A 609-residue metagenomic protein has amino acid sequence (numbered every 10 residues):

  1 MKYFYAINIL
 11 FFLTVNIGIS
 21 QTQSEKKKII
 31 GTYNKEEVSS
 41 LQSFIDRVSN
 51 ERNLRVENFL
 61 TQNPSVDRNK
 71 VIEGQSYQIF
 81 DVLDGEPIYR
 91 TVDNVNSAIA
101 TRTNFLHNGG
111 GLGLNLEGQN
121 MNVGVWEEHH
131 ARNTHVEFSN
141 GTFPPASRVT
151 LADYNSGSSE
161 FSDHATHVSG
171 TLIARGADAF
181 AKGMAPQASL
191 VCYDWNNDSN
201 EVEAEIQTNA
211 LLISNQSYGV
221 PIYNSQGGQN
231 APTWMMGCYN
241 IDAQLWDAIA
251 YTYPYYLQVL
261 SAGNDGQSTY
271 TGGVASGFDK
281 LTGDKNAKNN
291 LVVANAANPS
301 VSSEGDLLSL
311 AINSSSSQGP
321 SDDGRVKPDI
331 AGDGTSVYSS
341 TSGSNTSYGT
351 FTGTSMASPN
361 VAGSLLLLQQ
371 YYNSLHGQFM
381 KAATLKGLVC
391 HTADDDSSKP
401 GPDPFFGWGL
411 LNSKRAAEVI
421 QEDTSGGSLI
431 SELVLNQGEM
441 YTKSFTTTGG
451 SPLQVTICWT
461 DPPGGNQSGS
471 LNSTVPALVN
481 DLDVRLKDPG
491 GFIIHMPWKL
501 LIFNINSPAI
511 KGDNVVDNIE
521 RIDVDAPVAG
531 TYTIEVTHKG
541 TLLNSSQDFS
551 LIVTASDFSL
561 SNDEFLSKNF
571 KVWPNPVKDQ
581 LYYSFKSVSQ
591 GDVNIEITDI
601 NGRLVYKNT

Functional and structural regions predicted by a protein language model:
T14, G409-N480, L551-L560: Secreted peptidase-domain scaffold signal
Q21-E25, V92-S214, Y223-Q226, T252-L257 (+5 more regions): Subtilisin-like serine protease catalytic core
E37-Q75, I79-V125, L151-F161, D242 (+3 more regions): N-terminal domain-start motif of subtilase-like serine proteases
R132-H135, N140-F143, A296-P359: Catalytic-core environment of secreted peptidases
T208-Y239, L257-G263, C458: Short acidic, glycine-rich surface-loop motifs adjacent to enzyme active sites
G332-K399: Hydrolase catalytic cores
G349, P402, D481-L551: Noncatalytic accessory or regulatory domains flanking protease catalytic cores in secreted, cell-surface, and selected
V553-W573, V588, R603: Residue-level detector of functionally pivotal "anchor" positions at catalytic/ligand-binding pockets or at interdomain
